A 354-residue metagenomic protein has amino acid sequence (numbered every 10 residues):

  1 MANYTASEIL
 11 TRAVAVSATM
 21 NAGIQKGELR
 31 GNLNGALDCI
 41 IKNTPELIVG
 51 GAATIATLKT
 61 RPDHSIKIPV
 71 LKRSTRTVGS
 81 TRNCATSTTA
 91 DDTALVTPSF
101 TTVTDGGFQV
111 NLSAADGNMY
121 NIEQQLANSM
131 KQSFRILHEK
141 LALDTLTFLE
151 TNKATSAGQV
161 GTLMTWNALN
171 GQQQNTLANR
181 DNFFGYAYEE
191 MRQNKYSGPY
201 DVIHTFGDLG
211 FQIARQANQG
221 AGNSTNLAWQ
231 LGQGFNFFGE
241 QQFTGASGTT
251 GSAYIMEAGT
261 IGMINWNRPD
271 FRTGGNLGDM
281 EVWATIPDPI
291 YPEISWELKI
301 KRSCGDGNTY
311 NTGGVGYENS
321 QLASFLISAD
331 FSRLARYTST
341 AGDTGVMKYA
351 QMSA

Functional and structural regions predicted by a protein language model:
M1-T57: A generic N-terminal leader/anchor concept
A2-V14, G23, G27, G31 (+3 more regions): Sequence/fold signature of self-assembling virion shell proteins
A13-Q25, I122-L141, T145, L149 (+2 more regions): Hydrophobic face of amphipathic alpha-helices
G35-D105: Assembly/oligomerization interface modules of large self-assembling protein complexes
I68-L71, V78, A94, Y188 (+3 more regions): Extended low-polarity, hydrophobic cluster-rich segments
T97-I122: Extended, low-charge hydrophobic alpha-helical regions
V110, A114-A115, M119, F184-Q216 (+1 more regions): Structured, hydrophobic secondary-structure cores that serve as assembly/anchoring elements
D116-Q193, T338, V346-A354: Alpha-helical scaffold segments that mediate packing/assembly in large oligomeric complexes
